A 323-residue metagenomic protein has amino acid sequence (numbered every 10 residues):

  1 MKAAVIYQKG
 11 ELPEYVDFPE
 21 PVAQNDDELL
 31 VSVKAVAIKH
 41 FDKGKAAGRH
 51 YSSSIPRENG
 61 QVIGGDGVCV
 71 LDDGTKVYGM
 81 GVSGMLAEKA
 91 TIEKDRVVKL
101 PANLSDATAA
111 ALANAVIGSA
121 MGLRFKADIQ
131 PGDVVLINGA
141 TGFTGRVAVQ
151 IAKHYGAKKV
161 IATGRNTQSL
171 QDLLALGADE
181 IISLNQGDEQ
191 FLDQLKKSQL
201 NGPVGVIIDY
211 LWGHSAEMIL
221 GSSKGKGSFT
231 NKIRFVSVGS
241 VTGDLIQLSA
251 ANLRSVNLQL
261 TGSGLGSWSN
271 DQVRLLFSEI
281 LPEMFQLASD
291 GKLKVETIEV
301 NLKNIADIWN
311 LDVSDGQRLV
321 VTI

Functional and structural regions predicted by a protein language model:
P21-D42, A47-M85: Glycine-rich beta-strand-centered segment in the early N-terminal region that forms part of a ligand/cofactor-binding
I63-D66, K76-G139: NAD(P)H dinucleotide-binding glycine-rich loop of Rossmann-like/cofactor-binding domains, especially the beta1-alpha1
M85-A87, R165-L174, L245-A250: Short, glycine/polar-rich helix-capping loops at beta-to-alpha or helix-loop-helix junctions that flank or form
L112-G187: Mid-domain Rossmann-like dinucleotide-binding core that forms the NAD(H)/NADP(H) cofactor-binding site
L176, E180-L258: Glycine-rich cofactor phosphate-binding loops and adjacent beta1-alpha1 units of small-molecule cofactor enzyme domains
S228-G239, Q247-K292: Rossmann-fold dehydrogenase core element
D271-I323: C-terminal hydrophobic helical "lid"/dimerization subdomain of Rossmann-like NAD(P)H-dependent oxidoreductases
